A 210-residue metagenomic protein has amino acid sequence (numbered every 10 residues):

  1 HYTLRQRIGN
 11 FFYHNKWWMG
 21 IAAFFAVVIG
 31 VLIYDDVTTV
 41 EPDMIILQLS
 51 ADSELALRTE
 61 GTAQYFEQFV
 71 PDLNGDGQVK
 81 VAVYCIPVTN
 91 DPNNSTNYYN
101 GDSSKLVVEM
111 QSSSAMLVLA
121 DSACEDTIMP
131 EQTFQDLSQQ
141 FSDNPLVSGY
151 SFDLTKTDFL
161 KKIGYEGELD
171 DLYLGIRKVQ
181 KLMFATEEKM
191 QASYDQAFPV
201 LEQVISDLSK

Functional and structural regions predicted by a protein language model:
Y2-N10: Cytosolic juxtamembrane amphipathic/interface segments immediately preceding and feeding into a transmembrane helix
H14-D36: Hydrophobic membrane-insertion alpha-helices, especially the h-region of bacterial N-terminal signal peptides
T38-A51: Alpha-helical transmembrane signal-anchor/signal-peptide segments
A56-Q78: Short, polar/charged alpha-helical segment
L73-C85, N90-T96: Acidic, glycine-anchored loop motifs typical of Ca2+
Y98-D153: Extracytoplasmic "Venus flytrap"/periplasmic binding protein-like
V107, F134-K189: A structural signal for short loop-to-beta-strand junctions that line the ligand-binding cleft of periplasmic/secreted
Q191-K210: Surface-exposed amphipathic alpha-helical segments
